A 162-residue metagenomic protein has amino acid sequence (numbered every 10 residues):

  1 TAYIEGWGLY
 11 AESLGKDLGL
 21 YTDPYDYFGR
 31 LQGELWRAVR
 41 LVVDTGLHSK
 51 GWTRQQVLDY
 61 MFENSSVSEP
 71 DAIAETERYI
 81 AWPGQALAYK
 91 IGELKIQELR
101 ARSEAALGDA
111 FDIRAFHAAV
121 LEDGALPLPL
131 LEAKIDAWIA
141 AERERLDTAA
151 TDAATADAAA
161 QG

Functional and structural regions predicted by a protein language model:
T1-G162: N-terminal maturation segment of proteins
